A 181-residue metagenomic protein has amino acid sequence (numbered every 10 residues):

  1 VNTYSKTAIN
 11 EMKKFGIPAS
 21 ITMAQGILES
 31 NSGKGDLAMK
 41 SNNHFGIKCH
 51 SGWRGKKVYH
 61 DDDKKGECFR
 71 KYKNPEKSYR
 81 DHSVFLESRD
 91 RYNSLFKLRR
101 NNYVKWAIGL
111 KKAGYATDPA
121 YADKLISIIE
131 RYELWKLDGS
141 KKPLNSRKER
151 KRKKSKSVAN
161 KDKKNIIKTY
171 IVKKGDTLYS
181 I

Functional and structural regions predicted by a protein language model:
V1-K164: Catalytic cores of secreted/periplasmic lytic hydrolases that degrade extracellular macromolecules
H82, L110, V172, T177-I181: Short alpha-helical segments in extracytoplasmic peptidoglycan/chitin-binding modules and envelope-associated proteins
I166-K168: Short structural boundary motif marking the start of a folded domain
